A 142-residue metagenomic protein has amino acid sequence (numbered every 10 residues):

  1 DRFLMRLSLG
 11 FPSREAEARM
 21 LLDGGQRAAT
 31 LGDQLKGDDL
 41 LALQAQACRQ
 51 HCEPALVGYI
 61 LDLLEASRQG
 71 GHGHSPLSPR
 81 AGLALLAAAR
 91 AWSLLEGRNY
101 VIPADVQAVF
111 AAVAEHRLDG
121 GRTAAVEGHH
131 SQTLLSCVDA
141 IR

Functional and structural regions predicted by a protein language model:
D1-D62: Conserved AAA+ ATPase core "coupling" helix
D23, L63, A108-A112: Short acidic/histidine-centered micro-motifs embedded in hydrophobic/aromatic stretches that mark compact functional
V57-L63, I102, I141: Weak global preference for isoleucine
Q69-R142: C-terminal engagement/docking regions of AAA+ P-loop ATPases
